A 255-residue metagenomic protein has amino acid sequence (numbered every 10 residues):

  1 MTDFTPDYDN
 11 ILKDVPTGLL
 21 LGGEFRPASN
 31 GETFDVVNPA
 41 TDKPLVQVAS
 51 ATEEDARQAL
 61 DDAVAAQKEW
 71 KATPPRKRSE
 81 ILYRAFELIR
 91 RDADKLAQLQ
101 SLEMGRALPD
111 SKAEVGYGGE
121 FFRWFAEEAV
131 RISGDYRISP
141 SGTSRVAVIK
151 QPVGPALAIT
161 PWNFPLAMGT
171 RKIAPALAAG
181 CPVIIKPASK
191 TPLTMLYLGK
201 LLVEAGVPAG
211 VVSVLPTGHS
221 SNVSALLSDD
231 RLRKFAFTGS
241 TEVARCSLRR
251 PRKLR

Functional and structural regions predicted by a protein language model:
M1-Q47, E80, R84, G134-I159: Terminal low-complexity tails and localization/encapsulation signals of metabolic enzymes
L20-L21, D35-N38, P44-Q58, G206-V211 (+1 more regions): Histidine- and aromatic-rich ligand-binding microenvironments
V36, Q47, E69, K95 (+6 more regions): Residue-level recognition of specific faces of alpha-helices
K43-S133, T143: Glycine-rich loop-to-alpha-helix module at the N-terminal edge of alpha/beta enzyme cores
G134-R255: Rossmann-like NAD(P) dinucleotide-binding subdomain of oxidoreductase/dehydrogenase enzymes
